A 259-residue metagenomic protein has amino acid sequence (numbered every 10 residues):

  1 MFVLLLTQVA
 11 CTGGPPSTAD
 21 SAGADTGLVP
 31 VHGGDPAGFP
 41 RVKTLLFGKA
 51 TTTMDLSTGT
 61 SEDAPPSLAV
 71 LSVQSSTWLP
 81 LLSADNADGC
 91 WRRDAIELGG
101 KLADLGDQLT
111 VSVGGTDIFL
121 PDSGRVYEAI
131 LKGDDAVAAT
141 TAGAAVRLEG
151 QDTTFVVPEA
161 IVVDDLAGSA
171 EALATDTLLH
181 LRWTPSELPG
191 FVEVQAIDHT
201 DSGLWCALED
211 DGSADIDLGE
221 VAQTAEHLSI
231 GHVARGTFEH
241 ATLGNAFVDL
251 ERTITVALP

Functional and structural regions predicted by a protein language model:
M1-A10: Sec-dependent bacterial lipoprotein signal peptides
V9-A37: Ser/Thr-rich, Pro/Gly/Ala-heavy low-complexity intrinsically disordered linkers and tails of secreted extracellular
G27-L173, G190-A207, D211-P259: Ser/Thr/Pro- and often Gln-rich low-complexity regulatory segments of eukaryotic transcriptional regulators
T177-L181: Structural beta-strand segments of beta-rich domains
T184-L188: Short solvent-exposed strand-capping/beta-turn motif centered on an Asx-Ser/Thr pair
